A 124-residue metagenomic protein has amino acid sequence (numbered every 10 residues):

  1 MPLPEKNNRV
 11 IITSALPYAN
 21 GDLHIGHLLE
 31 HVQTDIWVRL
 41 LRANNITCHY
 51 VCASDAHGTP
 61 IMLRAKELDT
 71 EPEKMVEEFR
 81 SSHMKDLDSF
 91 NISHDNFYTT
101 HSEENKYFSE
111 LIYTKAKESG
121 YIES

Functional and structural regions predicted by a protein language model:
P2-S124: N-terminal, positively charged nucleic-acid-binding surface of large information/translation enzymes
